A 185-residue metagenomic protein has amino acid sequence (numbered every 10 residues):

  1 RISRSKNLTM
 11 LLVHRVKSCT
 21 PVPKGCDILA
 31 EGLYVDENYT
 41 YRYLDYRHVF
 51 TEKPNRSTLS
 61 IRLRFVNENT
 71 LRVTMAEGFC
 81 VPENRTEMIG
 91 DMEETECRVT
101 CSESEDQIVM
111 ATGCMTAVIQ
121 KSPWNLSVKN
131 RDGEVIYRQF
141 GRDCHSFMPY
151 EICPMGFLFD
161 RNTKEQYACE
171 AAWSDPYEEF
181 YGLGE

Functional and structural regions predicted by a protein language model:
R1-E185: N-terminal accessory segment at the very beginning of proteins
